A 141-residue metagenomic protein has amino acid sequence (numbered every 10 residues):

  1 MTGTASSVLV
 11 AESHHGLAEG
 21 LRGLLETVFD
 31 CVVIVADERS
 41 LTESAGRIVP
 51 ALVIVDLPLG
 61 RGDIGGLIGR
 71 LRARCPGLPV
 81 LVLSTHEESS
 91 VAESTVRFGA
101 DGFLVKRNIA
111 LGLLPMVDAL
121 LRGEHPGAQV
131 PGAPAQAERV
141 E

Functional and structural regions predicted by a protein language model:
M1-L9, S13, L17, D118-R122 (+2 more regions): Non-catalytic signal-transmission and effector/linker regions of two-component phosphorelay proteins
H15-I34: Two-component/phosphorelay signaling modules centered on CheY-like receiver
D30-R39, S44: Short hydrophobic/Thr-rich beta-strand motif most characteristic of the beta2 strand and flanking loop of CheY-like
G46-I48, L71-G77, F98: Conserved phosphotransfer cores of two-component systems
I54-L71, E87: Conserved phosphotransfer microenvironments
S90, N108-D118, Q129-P131: C-terminal output helix
